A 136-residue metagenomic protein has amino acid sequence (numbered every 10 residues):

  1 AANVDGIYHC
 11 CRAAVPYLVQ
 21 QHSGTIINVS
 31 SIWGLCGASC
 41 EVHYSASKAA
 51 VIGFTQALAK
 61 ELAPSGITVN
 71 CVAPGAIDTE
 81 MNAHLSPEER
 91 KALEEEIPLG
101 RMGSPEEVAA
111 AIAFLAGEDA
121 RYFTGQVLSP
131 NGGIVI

Functional and structural regions predicted by a protein language model:
C11, S47, T55: Active-site helix of classical SDR
A13-T25: A short helix-coil junction within the Rossmann-fold of NAD(P)-dependent oxidoreductases
P16, K60-P64, R121: Alpha-helical segment proximal to the catalytic Tyr-Lys
S31: Residue(s) in the substrate-gating loop at a strand-loop-helix junction that position the organic substrate next
C36-V42, P64-S65, G100, E118: Active-site loop immediately N-terminal to the catalytic Tyr-X3-Lys motif of short-chain dehydrogenase/reductase
G37-S45, A57, L85: Active-site loop-to-helix junction immediately N-terminal to the catalytic Tyr of the SDR YXXXK motif in Rossmann-fold
C71, E94-F123, P130-G132: C-terminal helical subdomain
